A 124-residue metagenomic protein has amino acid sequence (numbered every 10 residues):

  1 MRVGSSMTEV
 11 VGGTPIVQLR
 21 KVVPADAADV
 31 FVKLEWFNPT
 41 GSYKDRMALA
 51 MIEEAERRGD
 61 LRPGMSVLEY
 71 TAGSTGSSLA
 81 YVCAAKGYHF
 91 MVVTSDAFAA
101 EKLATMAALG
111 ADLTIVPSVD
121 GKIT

Functional and structural regions predicted by a protein language model:
M1-T124: PLP-dependent amino-acid enzyme catalytic core
